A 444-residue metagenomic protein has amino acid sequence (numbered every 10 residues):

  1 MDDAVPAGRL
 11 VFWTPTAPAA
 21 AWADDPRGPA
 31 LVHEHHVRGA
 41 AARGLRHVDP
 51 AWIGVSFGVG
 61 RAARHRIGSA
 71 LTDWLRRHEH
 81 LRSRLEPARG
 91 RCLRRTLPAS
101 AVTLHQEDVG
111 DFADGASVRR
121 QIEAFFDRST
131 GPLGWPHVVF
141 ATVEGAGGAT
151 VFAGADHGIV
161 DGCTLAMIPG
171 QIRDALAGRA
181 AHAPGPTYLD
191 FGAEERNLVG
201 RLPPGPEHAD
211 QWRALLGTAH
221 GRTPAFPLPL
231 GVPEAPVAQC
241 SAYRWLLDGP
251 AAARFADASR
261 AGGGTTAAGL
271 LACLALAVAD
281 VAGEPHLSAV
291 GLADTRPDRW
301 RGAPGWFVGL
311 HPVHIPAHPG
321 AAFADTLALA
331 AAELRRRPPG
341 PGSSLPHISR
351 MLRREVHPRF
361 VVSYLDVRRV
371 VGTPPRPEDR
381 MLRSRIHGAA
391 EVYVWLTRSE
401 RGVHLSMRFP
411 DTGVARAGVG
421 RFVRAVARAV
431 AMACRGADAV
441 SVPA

Functional and structural regions predicted by a protein language model:
M1-G44, S69-F112, P186-C240: Short amphipathic alpha-helices and their capping loops
D3, P132, V138-D190, G418-M432: Active-site-proximal acidic secondary-structure segment that organizes catalysis
R9, R43-W52, E79-H80, P87-R91 (+4 more regions): His-Asp-centered acyl/peptidyl-transfer active-site segments
L10-D25, G60-R76, R91-G134, P250 (+5 more regions): A short, small/polar-residue-rich loop/turn motif at beta-strand boundaries within alpha/beta enzyme cores
A17-A21, R46-R66, L133-A153, G231-R296 (+3 more regions): Gly/Ser/Thr-rich phosphate-binding loops and adjoining beta-strand/alpha-helix segments that form adenosine-phosphate
D24-A42, G115-I122, L165-A166, A238-R254 (+2 more regions): AMP-binding/adenylate-forming domain of the ANL superfamily
H78, R82, P169-G170, P285-L292 (+1 more regions): Extended, hydrophobic beta-loop-alpha segments that form or line the acyl/peptidyl-thioester binding and transfer paths
